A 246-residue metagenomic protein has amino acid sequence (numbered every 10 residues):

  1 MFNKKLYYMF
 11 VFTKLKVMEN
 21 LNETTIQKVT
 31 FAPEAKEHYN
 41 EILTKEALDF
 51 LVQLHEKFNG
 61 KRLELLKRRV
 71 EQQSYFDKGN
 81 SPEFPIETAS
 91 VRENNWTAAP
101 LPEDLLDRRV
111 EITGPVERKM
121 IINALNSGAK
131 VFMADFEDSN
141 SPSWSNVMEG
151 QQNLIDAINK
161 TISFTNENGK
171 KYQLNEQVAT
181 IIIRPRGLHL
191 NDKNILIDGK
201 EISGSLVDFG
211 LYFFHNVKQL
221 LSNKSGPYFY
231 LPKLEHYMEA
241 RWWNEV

Functional and structural regions predicted by a protein language model:
M1-V17: Short, Lys/Arg-enriched N-terminal segments with co-localized hydrophobic residues within the first ~10-30 amino acids
L21-A35, Y39-E46, F50-E56, P85-R92 (+5 more regions): Conserved alpha/beta-domain cores
E64-L65: Hydrophobic alpha-helical membrane-insertion signals
E71-N94: N-terminal, Lys/Arg-enriched amphipathic/low-complexity engagement segments that precede the first folded domain
T97-A99: N-terminal flexible segment immediately upstream of the FAD-binding catalytic core in FAD-dependent oxidoreductases
L105-I112, K119-F132, E137, S141: Internal mixed beta-strand/loop scaffold within catalytic domains of large alpha/beta enzymes
A129-E167: Hydrophobic or amphipathic alpha-helical targeting/insertion segments
